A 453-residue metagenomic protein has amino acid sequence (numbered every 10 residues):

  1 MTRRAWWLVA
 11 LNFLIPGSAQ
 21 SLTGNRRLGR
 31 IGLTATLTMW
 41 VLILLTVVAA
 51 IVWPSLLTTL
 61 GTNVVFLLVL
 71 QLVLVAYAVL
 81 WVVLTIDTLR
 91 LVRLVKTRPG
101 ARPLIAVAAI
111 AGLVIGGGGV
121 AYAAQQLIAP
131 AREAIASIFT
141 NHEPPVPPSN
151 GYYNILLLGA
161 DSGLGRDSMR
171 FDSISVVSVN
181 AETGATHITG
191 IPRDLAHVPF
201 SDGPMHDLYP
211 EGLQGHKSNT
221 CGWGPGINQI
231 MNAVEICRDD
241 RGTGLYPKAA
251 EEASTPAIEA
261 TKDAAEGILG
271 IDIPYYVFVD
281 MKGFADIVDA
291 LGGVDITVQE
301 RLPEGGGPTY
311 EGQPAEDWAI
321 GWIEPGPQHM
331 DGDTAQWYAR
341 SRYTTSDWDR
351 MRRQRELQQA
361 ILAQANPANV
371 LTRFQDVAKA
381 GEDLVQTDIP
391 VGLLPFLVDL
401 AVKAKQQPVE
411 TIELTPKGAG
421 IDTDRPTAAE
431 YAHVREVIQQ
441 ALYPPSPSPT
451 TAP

Functional and structural regions predicted by a protein language model:
M1-L8, I31-A131: Transmembrane helix recognition focused on a "late"/terminal membrane span
M1-T2, L14-G29: Membrane interfacial helix-start motif at the N-side
L8-A19, M39: Hydrophobic alpha-helical membrane-anchor/signal-helix detector
N12, Y77-A78, M281: Hydrophobic alpha-helical transmembrane segments
G24, L74-Y77, R425: Alpha-helical transmembrane segments forming the membrane-embedded cores of inner-membrane proteins across
A124-P453: Non-catalytic, solvent-exposed segments at the cell envelope interface
